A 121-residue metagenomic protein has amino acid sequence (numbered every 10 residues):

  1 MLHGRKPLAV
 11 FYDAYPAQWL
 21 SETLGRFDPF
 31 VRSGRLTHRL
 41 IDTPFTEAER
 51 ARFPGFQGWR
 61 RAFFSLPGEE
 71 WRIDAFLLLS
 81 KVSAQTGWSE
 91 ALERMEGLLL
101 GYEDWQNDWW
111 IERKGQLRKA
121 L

Functional and structural regions predicted by a protein language model:
M1-A84, M95, Y102-Q106, E112-L121: A conserved ligand/cofactor-binding region detector
G87: Phosphate-handling catalytic interfaces
E90, R94-G97: An amphipathic, hydrophobic-aromatic interaction surface with interspersed Lys/Arg that forms lipid/phosphate-bearing
